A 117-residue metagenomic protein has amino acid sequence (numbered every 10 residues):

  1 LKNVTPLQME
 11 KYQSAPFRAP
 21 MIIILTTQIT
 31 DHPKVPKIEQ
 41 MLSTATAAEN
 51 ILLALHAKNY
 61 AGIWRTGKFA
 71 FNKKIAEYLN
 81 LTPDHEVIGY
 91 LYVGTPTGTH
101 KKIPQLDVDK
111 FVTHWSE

Functional and structural regions predicted by a protein language model:
L1-S43: Glycine/small-residue-rich phosphate/adenosyl-binding loop
S14-F17, L81-P83, P104-Q105: Solvent-exposed alpha-helices and their adjacent loops that cap or buttress functional pockets in soluble metabolic
T27, T66-G67, T95: Short secondary-structure boundary segments
E39, Y60-K74: GST superfamily/GST-like fold recognition
A45-A48: A short mixed-secondary-structure module that forms the rim of ligand-binding clefts
L53-A57: Short hydrophobic alpha-helices that are characteristic scaffold elements of the AMP-binding
I75-I88: Short, electropositive alpha-helical surface patch
V87-E117: C-terminal helix-cap and adjacent tail motif
